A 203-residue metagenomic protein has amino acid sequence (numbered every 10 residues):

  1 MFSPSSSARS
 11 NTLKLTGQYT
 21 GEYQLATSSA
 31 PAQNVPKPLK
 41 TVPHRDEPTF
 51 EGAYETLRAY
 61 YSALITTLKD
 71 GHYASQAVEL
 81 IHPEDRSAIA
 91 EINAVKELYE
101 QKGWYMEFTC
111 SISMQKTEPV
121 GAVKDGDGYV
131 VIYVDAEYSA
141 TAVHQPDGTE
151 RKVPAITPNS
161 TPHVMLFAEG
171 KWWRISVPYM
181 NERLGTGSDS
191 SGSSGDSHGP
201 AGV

Functional and structural regions predicted by a protein language model:
M1-P38, S193-V203: Amphipathic, hydrophobic N-terminal targeting peptides for secretion and organelle import
A8-S10, P38, S62, E97 (+1 more regions): Sparse, context-dependent recognition of short Cys/His-centered cofactor- or disulfide-binding micro-motifs
N11-Q24, P48, G52-T56, T66 (+3 more regions): Flexible low-complexity loop/turn motifs enriched in small/helix-breaking residues
S28-F108: Core segments of small alpha/beta cavity-forming domains
H72-V203: Structured, amphipathic secondary-structure segments that form assembly/contact surfaces in multi-subunit
